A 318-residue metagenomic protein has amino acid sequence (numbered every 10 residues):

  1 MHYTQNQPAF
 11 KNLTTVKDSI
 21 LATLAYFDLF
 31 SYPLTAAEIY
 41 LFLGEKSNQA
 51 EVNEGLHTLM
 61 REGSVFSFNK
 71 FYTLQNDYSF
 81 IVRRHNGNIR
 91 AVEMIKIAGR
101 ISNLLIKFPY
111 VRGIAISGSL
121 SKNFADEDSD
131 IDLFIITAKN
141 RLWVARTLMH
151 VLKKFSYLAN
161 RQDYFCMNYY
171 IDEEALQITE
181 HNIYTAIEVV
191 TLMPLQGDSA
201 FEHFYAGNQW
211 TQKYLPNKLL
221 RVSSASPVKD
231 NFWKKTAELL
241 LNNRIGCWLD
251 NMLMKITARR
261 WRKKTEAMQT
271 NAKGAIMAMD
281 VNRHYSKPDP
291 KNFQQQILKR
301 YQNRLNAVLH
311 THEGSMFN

Functional and structural regions predicted by a protein language model:
H2, F10-G113, S117-D128, A138-N318: Catalytic core of pol beta-like nucleotidyltransferases
